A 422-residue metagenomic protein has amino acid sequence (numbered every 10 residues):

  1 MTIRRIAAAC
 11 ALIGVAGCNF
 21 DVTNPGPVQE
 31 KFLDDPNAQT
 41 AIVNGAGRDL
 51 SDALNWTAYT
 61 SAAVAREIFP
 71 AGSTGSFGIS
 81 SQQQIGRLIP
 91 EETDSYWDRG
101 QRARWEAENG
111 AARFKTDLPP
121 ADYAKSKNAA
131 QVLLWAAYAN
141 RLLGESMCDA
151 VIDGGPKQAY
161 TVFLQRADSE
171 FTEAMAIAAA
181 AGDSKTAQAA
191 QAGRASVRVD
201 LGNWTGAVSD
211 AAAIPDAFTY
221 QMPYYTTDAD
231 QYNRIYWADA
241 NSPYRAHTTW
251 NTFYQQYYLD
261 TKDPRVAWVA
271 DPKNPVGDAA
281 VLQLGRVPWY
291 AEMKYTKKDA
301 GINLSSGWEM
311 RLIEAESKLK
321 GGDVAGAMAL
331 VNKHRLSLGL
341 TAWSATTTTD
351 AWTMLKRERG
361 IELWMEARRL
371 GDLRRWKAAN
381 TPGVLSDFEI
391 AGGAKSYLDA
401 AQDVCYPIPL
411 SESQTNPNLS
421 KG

Functional and structural regions predicted by a protein language model:
C18-V64, V384-G422: Membrane-proximal, proline-rich intrinsically disordered regions
T40, F77-S146, A150, E173-A181 (+2 more regions): Conserved, well-structured interaction surfaces
P70, V208-W308, T348, W352-M354 (+5 more regions): Hydrophobic-face positions in mid-chain alpha helices that act as interaction patches
N128, W135, L142, T186 (+5 more regions): "A position-specific structural signal for the A-helix of alpha-solenoid helical repeats
L142-I152, D200-N203, G322: Short coil/turn linking the two alpha-helices of tandem helical-hairpin repeats
